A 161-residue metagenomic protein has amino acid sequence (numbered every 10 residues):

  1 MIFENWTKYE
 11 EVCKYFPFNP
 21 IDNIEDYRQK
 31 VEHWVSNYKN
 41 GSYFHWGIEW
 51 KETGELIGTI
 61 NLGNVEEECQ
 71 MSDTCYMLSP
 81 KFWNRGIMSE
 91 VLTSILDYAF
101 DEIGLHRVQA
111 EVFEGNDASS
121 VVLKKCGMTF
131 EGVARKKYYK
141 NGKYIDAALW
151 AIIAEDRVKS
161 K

Functional and structural regions predicted by a protein language model:
M1, N5-E10, H45, E49-K161: Acyl-donor (CoA/ACP) binding surface of acyl/acetyltransferases
W6-T7, F16, Y38-K39: Hydrophobic residues in alpha-helical segments
E11, H33, N37, Y98: Solvent-exposed, charged/polar functional surfaces in cytosolic regulatory/catalytic domains
V12-H33: Conserved GNAT-fold acetyl-CoA-binding loop/helix
N23-E25, Y38, R157: A short hydrophobic/aromatic micro-motif that marks alpha-helical segments and, especially, helix-coil
E32-W34, K136-K137: A generic local structural motif
H33-G47: A short helix-loop-beta-strand connector motif used in the catalytic cores of GNAT acetyltransferases and, in some
